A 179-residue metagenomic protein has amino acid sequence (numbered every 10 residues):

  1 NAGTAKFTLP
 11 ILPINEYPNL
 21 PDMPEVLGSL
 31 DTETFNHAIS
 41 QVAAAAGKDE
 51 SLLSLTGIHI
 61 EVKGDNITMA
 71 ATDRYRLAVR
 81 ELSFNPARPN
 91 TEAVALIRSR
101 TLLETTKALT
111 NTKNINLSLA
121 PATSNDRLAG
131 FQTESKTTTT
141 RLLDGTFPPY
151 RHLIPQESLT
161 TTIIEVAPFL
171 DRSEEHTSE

Functional and structural regions predicted by a protein language model:
N1-E174, S178: Structural preference for solvent-exposed beta-strand-turn elements and adjacent flexible terminal/loop segments within
